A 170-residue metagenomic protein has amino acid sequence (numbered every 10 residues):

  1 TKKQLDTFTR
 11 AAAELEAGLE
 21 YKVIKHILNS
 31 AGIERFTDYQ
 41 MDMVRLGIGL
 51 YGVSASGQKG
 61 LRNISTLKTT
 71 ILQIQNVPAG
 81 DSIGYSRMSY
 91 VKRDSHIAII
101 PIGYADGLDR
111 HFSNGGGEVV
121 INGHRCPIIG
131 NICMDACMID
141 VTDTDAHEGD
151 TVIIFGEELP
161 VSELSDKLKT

Functional and structural regions predicted by a protein language model:
T1-T70, I74-P78: Active-site loop/helix belt of alpha/beta enzymes
N76-T170: C-terminal accessory subdomain/extension
